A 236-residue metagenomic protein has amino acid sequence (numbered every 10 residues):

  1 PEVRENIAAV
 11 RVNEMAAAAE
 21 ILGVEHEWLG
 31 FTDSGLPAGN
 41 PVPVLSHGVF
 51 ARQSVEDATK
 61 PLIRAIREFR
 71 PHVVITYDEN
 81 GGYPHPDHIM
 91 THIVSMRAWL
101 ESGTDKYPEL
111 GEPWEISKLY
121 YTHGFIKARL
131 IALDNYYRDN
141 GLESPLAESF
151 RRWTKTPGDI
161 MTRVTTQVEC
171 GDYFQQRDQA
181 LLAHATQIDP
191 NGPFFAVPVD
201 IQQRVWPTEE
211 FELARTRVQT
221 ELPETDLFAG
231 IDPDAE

Functional and structural regions predicted by a protein language model:
P1-N6: ATP-dependent adenylation/pyrophosphate-handling site
A8-V12, A16, H92: Short, surface-exposed alpha-helical segments at coil->helix boundaries
M15, H26, V74: Hydrophobic/aromatic pocket-lining and membrane-interface residues
A16, E20-G23, M96, D178: Class I S-adenosyl-L-methionine
A19-A38: A conserved beta-strand->alpha-helix junction
G39-V42, H47-E236: Metal-dependent de-N-acetylase/amidase catalytic core
